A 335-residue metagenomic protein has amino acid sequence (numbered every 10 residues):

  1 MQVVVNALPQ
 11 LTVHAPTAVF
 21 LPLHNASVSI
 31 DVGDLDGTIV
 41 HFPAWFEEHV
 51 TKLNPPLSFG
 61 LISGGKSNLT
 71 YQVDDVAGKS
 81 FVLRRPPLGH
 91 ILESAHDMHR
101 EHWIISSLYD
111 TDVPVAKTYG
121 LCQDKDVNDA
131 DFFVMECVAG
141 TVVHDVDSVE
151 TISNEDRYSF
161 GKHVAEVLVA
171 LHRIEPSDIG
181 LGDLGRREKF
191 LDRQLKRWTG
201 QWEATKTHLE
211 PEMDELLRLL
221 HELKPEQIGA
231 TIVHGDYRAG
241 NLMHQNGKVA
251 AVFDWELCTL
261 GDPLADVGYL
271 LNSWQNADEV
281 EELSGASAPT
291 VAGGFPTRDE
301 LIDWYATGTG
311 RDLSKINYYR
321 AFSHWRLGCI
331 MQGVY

Functional and structural regions predicted by a protein language model:
M1-H24: N-terminal low-complexity segments that are often proline-rich with Ser/Thr-Pro
T12, A265-T309, S323-Y335: Active-site activation/catalytic loop segments of kinase-like enzymes and analogous catalytic loops in related
F20-K52: Juxta-kinase regulatory segment immediately upstream of eukaryotic protein kinase catalytic domains
S58-I232: ATP-binding pocket architecture of kinase catalytic cores
G185-R186, D312-S323: All-alpha amphipathic helical-bundle segments outside canonical DNA-binding/catalytic cores that form hydrophobic
I232-H234, A239: Catalytic-loop of the protein kinase fold
F253-C258: Activation of the activation-loop gatekeeper triad in protein kinase-fold domains
